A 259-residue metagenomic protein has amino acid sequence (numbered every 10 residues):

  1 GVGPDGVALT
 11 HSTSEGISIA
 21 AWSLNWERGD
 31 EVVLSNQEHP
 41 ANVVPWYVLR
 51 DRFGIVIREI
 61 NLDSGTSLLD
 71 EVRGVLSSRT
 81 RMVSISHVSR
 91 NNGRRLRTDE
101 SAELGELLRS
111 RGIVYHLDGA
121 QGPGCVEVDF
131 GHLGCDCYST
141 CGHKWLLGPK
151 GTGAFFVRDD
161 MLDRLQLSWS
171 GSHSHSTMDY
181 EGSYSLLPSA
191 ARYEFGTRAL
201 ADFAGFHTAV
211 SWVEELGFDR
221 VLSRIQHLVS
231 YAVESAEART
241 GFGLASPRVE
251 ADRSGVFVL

Functional and structural regions predicted by a protein language model:
G1-L259: Pyridoxal 5′-phosphate
